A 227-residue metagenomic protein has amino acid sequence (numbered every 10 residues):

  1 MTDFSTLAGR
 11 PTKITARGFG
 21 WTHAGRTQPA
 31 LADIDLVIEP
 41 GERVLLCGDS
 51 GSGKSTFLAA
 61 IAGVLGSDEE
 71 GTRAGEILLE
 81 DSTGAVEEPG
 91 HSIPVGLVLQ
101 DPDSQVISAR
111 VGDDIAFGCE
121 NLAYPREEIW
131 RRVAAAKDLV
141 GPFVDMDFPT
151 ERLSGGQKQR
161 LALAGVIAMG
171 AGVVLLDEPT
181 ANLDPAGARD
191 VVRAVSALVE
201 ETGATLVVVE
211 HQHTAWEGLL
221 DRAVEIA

Functional and structural regions predicted by a protein language model:
G71-T72, E80-G96, N121: ABC ATPase NBD coupling module
E127-D145: Conserved ABC ATPase "signature" region
P149-L153, Q157: Conserved ABC ATPase signature
L163: Hydrophobic anchor residue at the start of the ABC signature
V174-D177: Catalytic Walker B motif of ABC-type/P-loop ATPase nucleotide-binding domains
D184: ABC-family nucleotide-binding domains
V209-H211: H-loop/switch region of ABC-family ATPase nucleotide-binding domains
